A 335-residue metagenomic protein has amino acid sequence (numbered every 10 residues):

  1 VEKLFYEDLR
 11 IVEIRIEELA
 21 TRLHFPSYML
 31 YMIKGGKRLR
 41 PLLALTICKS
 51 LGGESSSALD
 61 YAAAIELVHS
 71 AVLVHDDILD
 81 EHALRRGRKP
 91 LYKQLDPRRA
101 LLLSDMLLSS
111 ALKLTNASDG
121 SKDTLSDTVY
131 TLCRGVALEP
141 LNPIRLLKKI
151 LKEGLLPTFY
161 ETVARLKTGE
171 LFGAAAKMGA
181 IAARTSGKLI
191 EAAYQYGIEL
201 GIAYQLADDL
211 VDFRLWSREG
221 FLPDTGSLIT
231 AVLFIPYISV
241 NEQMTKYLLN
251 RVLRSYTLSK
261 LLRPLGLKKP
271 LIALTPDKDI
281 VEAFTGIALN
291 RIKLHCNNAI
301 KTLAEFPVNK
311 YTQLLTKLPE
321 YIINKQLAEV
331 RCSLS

Functional and structural regions predicted by a protein language model:
V1, F5, F25, E54-D60 (+5 more regions): Residue-level recognition of alpha-helical structural elements
V1-I16: N-terminal amphipathic/basic leader segments beginning at the initiator methionine
V12, A203, A299, L318 (+1 more regions): Amphipathic alpha-helices that form helix-helix packing interfaces
E17-E242, E320: Mg2+-dependent prenyl diphosphate-binding active-site environment of isoprenoid biosynthetic enzymes
F213, V240-Y247, K260-L261, R331-C332: Extended hydrophobic-aromatic, low-complexity segments
K246-F306: Mobile late-domain/C-terminal helix-loop "cap" segments that border catalytic sites or the cytosolic face
N309-S335: Short, amphipathic C-terminal "tail helix"
